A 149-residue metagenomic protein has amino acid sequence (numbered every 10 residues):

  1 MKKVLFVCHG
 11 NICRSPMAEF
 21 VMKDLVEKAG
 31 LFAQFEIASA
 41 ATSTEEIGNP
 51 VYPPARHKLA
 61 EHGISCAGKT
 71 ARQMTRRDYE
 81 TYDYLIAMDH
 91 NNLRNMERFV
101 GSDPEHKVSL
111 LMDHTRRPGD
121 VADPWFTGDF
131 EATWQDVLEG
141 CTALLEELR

Functional and structural regions predicted by a protein language model:
M1-T81, E146-R149: Conserved active-site segments centered on acidic
S15, D89-H90: Helix N-cap/beta->alpha junction signal
Y84, H90-R149: Phosphate-binding/catalytic loops
